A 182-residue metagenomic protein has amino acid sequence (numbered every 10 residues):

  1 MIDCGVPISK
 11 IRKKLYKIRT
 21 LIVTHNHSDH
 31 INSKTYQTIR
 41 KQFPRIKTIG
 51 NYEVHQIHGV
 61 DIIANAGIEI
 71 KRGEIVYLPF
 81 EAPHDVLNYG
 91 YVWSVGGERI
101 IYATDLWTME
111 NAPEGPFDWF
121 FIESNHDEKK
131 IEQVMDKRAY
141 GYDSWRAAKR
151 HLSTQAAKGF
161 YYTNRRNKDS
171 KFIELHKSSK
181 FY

Functional and structural regions predicted by a protein language model:
M1-D3, I18-L21, P44-E53, I62-I63 (+2 more regions): Short, hydrophobic beta-strand segments that form beta-sheet elements in well-ordered domains
M1-K14, L87-D105, D118-W119: Conserved beta-strand hairpin/beta-sheet module of binuclear metal-dependent hydrolase folds, prominently
C4-V6, N26, E53, A82-P83 (+3 more regions): Active-site metal-binding loops of divalent metal-dependent hydrolases
P7-G50, D118: Active-site metal-binding motif and surrounding structural segment of the metallo-beta-lactamase
H30, Y52-G59, S179-Y182: Short, charged/polar "capping" segments at the starts of alpha-helices and the immediately preceding loops
P44-G97: Metallo-beta-lactamase
I70-Y77, H84, G96-E98, W107-T108 (+1 more regions): Conserved catalytic scaffold of divalent metal-dependent phosphoesterases
E114-Y182: Cap/insert and terminal regions of metallo-dependent hydrolase folds
